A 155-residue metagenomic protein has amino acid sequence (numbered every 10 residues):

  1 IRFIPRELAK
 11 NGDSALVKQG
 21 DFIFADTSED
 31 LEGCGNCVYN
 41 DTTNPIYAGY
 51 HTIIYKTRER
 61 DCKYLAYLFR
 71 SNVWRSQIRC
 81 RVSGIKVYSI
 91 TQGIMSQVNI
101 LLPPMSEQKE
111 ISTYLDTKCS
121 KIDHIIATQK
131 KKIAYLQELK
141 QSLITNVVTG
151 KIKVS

Functional and structural regions predicted by a protein language model:
I1-F22: Sequence-specific dsDNA recognition surfaces
I1-F3, F22-A48, I53, K63 (+2 more regions): Short, ligand-facing micro-motifs at secondary-structure edges
I4-R6, N40, T57, I100-L102: Hydrophobic residues in beta-strands and at strand termini
P45-T52, S83-K109: A short glycine-rich beta-alpha junction/loop motif
Y64-Y67, Q77, Q97, E107-I111 (+1 more regions): Short, solvent-exposed alpha-helical surface patches in well-structured domains
L102-S155: Amphipathic alpha-helical coiled-coil/heptad-repeat segments
